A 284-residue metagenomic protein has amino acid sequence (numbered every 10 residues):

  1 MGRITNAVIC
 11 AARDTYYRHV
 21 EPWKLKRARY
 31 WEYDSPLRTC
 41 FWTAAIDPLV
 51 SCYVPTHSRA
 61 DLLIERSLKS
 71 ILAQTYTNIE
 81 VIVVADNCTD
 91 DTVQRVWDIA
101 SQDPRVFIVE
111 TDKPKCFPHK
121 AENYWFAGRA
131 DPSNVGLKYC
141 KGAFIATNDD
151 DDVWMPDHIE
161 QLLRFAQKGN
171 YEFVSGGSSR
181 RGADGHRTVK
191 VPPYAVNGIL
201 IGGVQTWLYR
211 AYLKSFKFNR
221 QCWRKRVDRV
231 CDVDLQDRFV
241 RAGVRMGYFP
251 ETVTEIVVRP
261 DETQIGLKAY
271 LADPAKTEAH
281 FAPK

Functional and structural regions predicted by a protein language model:
G2-S70: N-proximal low-complexity "stem/linker" segments adjacent to membrane-targeting elements
C52, Y194-E278, P283: Conserved nucleotide-sugar donor-binding catalytic segment
L68-N78: Short, acidic, metal-binding catalytic loop of nucleotide-sugar glycosyltransferases
A85-Q94, K113-K115: A conserved acidic beta->alpha catalytic loop
P104-K138: Active-site-proximal specificity loops/subdomain of glycosyltransferases
I145: Short aromatic/hydrophobic "clamp" motif used to bind/position activated sugar donors
D149-V153: The conserved acidic donor/metal-binding loop of glycosyltransferases
D157-V189: Conserved donor NDP-sugar-binding/catalytic core segment of glycosyltransferases
